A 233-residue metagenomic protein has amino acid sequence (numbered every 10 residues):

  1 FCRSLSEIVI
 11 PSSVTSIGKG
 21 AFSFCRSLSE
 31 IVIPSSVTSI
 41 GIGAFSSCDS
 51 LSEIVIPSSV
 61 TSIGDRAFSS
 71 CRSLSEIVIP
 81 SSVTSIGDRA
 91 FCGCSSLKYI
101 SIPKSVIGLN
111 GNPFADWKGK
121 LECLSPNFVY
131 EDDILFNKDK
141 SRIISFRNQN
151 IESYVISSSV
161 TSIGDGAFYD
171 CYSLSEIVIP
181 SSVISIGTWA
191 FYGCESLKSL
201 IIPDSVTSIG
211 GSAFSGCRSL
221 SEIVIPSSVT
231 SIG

Functional and structural regions predicted by a protein language model:
C2-S16, R26-S39, D49-S62, R72-S85 (+6 more regions): Structural signature of tandem-repeat unit edges
S141-I144: Short, solvent-exposed interaction modules
